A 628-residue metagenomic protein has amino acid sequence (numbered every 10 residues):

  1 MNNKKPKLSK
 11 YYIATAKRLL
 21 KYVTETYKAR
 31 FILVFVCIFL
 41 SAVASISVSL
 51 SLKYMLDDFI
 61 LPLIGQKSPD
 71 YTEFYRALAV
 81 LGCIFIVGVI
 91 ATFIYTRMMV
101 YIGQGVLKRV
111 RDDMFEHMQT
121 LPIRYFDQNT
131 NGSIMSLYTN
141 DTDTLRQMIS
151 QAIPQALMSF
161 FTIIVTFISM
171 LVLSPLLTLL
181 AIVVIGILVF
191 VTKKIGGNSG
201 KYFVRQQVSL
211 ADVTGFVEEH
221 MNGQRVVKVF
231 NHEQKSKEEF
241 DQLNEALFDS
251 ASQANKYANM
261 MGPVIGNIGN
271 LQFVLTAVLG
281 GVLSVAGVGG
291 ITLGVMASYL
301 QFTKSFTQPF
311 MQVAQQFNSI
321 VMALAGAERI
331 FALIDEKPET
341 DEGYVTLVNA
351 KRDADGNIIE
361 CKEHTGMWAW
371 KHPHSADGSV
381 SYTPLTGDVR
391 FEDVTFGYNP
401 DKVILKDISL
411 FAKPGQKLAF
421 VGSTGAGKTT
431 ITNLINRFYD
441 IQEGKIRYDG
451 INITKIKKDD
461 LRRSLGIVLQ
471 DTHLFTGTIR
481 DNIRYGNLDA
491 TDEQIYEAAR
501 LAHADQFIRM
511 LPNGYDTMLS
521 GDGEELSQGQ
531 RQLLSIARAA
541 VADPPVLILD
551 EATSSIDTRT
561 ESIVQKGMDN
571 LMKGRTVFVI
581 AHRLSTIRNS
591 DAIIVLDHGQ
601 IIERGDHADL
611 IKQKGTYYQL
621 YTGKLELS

Functional and structural regions predicted by a protein language model:
M1-S45, I60-V80, Y95-M99, G103 (+9 more regions): Membrane-integrated ABC transporters
K5, S9-I13, V36-C37, A44-D57 (+13 more regions): Juxtamembrane helix-loop junctions of ABC transporter transmembrane domains
I13-L20, A29-V36, R111, D127 (+11 more regions): Alpha-helical membrane-protein architecture signal
E25-K28, I123-R124, T142-I149, I153 (+7 more regions): An intracellular "coupling" helix at the cytosolic face of ABC transporter transmembrane type-1 domains
T26, R30-V43, V87, Q151-R205 (+2 more regions): Transmembrane helices of ABC transporter permease
P62, S169-V183, Q253, Y257-E328 (+2 more regions): Helix-loop-helix
K67, A350-S628: ABC-type nucleotide-binding domain
I84-G103, P154-F161, L180-Q206, H220 (+3 more regions): Alpha-helical transmembrane segments of multi-pass membrane proteins
